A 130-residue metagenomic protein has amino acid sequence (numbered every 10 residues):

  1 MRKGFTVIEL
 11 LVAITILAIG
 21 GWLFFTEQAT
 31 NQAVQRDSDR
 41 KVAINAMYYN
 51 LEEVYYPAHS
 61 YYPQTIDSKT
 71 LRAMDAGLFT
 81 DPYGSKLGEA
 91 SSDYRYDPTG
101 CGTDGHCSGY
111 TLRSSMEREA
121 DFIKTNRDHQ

Functional and structural regions predicted by a protein language model:
M1-Q28: N-terminal single-pass transmembrane signal-anchor helix
R2, D39, D104-C107: A generic fold-level signal
W22, T26-R72: Conserved hydrophobic/amphipathic alpha-helical signal-anchor segments
E52-A120: Extracellular/periplasmic head regions of type IV pilus-like filament subunits
A120-Q130: Low-complexity, S/T/G/P-rich flexible repeat/linker segments used as non-globular hinges and stalks within
